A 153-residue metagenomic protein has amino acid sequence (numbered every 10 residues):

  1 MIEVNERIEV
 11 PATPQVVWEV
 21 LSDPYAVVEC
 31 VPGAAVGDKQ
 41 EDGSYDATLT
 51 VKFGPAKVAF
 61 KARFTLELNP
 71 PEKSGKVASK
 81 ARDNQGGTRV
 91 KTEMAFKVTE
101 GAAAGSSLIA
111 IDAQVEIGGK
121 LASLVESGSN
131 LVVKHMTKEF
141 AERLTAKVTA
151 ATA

Functional and structural regions predicted by a protein language model:
M1-R7, S44-D46, A59-K61, S74 (+2 more regions): Intrinsic-disorder/low-complexity, polar/charged segments enriched in Ser/Thr/Lys/Arg/Asp/Glu/Gln
M1-T50, A153: Hydrophobic ligand-binding cavity/cleft-lining segments
E6-I8, A34, K61-L68, T92-E100: Hydrophobic/aromatic beta-strand elements that line small-molecule binding cavities or substrate pockets in beta-rich
P14, K39-D42, E67-S74, K97-L108: A short, structured loop/turn motif at beta-sheet edges
V17, L21, V27, L66 (+2 more regions): Hydrophobic pocket/interface hotspot
D38-R82, E139: Glycine-rich portal/gate segments that line the openings of hydrophobic small-molecule binding cavities
A81-K134: Beta-strand/loop substructures that line and gate deep hydrophobic ligand-binding cavities in soluble
E142-A153: Short, highly charged C-terminal tails/helix-capping segments
